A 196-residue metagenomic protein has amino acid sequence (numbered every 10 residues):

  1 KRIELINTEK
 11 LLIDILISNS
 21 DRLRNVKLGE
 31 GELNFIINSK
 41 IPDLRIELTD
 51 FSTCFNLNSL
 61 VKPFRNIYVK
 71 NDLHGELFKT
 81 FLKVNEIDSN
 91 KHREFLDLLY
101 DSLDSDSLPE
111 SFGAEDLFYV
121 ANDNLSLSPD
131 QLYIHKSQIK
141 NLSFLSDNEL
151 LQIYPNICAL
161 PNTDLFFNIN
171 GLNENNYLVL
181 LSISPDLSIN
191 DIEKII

Functional and structural regions predicted by a protein language model:
K1-I196: Compositionally biased linear targeting/interaction segments
